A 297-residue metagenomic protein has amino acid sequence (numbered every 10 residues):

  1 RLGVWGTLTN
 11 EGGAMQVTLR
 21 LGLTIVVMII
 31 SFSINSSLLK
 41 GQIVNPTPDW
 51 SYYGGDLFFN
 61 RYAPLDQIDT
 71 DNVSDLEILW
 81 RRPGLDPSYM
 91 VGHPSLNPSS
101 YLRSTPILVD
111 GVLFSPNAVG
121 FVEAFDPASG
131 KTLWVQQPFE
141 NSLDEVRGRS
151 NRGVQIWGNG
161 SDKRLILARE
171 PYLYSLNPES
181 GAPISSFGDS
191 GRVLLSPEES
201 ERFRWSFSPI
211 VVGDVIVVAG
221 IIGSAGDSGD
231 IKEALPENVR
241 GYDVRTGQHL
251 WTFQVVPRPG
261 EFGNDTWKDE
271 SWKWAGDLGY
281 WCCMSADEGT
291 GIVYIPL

Functional and structural regions predicted by a protein language model:
R1-A14: Short, Lys/Arg-enriched N-terminal segments with co-localized hydrophobic residues within the first ~10-30 amino acids
G22-N35: Bacterial N-terminal signal peptides
L39-G41: Boundary at the C-terminal end of the N-terminal hydrophobic targeting segment
I43-N97, Y101, K131-E145, A182-P197 (+2 more regions): Aromatic (tryptophan-biased) beta-strands that constitute blades/sheets of beta-rich domains
W50-G54, L96-F121, V146-L173, E201-I231 (+2 more regions): Repeat-blade elements of multi-bladed beta-propeller folds
T70-V73, G111, P127, N159 (+3 more regions): Inter-blade boundary loops/turns of WD-repeat beta-propellers
L235-Q248: Beta-propeller blade signature
